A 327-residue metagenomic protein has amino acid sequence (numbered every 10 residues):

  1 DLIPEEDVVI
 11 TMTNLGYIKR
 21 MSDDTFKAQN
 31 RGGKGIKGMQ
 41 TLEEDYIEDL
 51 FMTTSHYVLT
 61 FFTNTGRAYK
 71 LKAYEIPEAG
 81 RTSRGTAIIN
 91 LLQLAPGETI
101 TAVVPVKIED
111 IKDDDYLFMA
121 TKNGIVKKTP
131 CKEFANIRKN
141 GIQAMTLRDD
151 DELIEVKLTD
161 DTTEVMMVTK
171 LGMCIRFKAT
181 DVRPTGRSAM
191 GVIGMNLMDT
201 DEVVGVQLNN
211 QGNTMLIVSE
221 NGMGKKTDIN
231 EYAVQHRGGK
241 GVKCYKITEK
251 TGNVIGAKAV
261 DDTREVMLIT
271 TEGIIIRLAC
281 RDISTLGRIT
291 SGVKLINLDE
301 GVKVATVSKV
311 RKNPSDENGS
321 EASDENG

Functional and structural regions predicted by a protein language model:
D1-G327: Short, structured "edge-of-domain" segments at secondary-structure transitions
